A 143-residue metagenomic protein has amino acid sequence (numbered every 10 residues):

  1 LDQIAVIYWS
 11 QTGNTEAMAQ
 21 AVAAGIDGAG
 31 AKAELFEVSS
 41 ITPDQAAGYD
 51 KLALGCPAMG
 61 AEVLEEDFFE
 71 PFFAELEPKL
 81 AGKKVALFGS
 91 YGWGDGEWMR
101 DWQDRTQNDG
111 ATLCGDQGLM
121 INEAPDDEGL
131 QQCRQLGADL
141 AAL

Functional and structural regions predicted by a protein language model:
D2-Q3, N14-A17, A21-V38, G48-L143: FMN-binding flavodoxin-like domain, especially the glycine-rich phosphate-binding loop
Y8-T12: Aromatic-flanked redox-active Cys/Sec active sites in thiol-based oxidoreductases, especially the WC-centered
I41: Helix-turn-helix
